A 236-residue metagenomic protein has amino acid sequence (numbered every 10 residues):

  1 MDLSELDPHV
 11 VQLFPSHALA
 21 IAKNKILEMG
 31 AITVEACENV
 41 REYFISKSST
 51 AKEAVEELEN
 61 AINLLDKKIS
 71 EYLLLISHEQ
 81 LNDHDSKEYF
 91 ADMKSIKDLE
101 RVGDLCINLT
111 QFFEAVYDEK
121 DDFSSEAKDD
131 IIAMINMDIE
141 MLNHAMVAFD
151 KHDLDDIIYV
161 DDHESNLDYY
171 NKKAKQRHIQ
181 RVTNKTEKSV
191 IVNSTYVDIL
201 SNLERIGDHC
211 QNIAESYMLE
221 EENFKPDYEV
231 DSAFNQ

Functional and structural regions predicted by a protein language model:
M1-Q236: Cytosolic, long alpha-helical scaffolding segments
